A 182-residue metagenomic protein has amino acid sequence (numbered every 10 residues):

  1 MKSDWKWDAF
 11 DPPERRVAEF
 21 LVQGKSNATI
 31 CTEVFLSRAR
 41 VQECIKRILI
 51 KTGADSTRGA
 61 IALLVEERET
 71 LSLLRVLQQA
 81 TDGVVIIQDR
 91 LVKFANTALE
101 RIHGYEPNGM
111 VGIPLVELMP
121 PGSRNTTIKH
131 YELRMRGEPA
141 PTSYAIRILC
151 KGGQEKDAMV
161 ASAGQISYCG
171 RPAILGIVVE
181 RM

Functional and structural regions predicted by a protein language model:
K2-W7, I50-L74: Basic, Lys/Arg-enriched C-terminal extension of HTH/homeodomain DNA-binding domains
G24-G59: Recognition helix of helix-turn-helix DNA-binding domains
N27, A95-L99: N-terminal capping loop/helix in small sensory signaling domains highlighted by a polar->aromatic N-x2-3-F motif
E69-A95: Sensory modules in modular signal-transduction proteins
K93, T142, L149-K151, E155-D157: PAS-family sensory domains
L99-M110, P121: PAS/PAS-like sensory domain cap-loop motif
G122-C150: Terminal output helix/cap of sensory domains in signal transduction proteins
V160-I174: Short loop/turn elements at sensory-signaling interfaces that couple input to output
